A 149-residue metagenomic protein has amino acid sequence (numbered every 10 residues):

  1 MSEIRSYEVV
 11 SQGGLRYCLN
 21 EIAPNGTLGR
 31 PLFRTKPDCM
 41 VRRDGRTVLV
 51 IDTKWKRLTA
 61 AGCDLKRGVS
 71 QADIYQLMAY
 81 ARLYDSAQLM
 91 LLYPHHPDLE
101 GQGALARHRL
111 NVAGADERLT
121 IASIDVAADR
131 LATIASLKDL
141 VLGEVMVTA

Functional and structural regions predicted by a protein language model:
M1-A149: Catalytic core segments in nucleotide and nucleic-acid processing enzymes
